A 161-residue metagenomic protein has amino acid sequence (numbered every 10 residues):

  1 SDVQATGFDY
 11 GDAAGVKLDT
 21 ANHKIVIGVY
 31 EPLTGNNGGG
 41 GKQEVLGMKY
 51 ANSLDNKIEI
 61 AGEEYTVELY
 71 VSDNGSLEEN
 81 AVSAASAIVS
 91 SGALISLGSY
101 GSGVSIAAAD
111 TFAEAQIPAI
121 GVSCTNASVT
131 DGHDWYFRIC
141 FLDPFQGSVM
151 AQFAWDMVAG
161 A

Functional and structural regions predicted by a protein language model:
S1-L18, N56, A107: A short, compositionally biased domain-edge/stem linker segment
F8-H23, G28-K49, S72-E78, G101: Extracytoplasmic "Venus flytrap"
D9-D12, A93-A161: Extracytoplasmic ligand/sensor domains, especially the bilobed periplasmic-binding protein
H23-V26, Y65, G92, W135: Envelope-exposed proteins and targeting segments
P32-G39, Y70-N74, A93-I95, D134-F141: Second-shell loop/turn segments in exported
G40-K57, N80, A119, Q146-M150: Short, solvent-exposed amphipathic alpha-helices that sit in or adjacent to ligand/effector-binding or catalytic
I58-S76: Short helix-loop-beta-strand segments that form the rim/entrance of peptidase-like active sites
V71, G75-L94, W155-M157: Short, well-structured alpha-helical segments in soluble
